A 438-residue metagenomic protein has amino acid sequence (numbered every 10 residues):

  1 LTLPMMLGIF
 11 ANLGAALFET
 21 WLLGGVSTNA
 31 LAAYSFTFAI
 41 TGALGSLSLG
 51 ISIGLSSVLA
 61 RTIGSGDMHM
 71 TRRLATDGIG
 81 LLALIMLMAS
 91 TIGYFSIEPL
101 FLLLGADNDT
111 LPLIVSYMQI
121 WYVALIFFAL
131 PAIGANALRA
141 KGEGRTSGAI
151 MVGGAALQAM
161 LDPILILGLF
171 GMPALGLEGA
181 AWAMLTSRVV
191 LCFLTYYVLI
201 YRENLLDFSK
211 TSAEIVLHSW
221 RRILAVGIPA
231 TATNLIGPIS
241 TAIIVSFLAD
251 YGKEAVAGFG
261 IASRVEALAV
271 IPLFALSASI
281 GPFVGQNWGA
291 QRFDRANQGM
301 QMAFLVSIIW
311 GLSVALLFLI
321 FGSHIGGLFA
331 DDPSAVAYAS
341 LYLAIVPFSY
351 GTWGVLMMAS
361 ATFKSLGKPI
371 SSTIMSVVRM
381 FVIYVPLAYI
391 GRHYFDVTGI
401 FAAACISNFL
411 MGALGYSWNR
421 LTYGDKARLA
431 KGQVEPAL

Functional and structural regions predicted by a protein language model:
L1-E19, I120, P131, G154 (+5 more regions): Transmembrane helical elements of multi-pass membrane transporters/channels
L1-T2, L59-I126, M172-I228, V284-S349 (+1 more regions): Short alpha-helical transmembrane segments in multi-pass integral membrane proteins
L1-W21, G25-V26, A39-G54, V58 (+7 more regions): N-terminal transmembrane alpha-helices
F10, G14-A32, F101-N108, I164-L175 (+4 more regions): Helix-terminus/linker motif at the lipid-water interface of multi-pass membrane proteins
L23-G42, D109-L113, L177-W182, S219-V226 (+4 more regions): Interfacial/gating helices of multi-pass transporter permease domains
L31-T91, F128-G142, T146-S147, V245 (+2 more regions): Small-residue-rich hydrophobic transmembrane alpha-helices
A43-S46, Q158-P163, C192-Y196, L268-I271 (+3 more regions): Hydrophobic transmembrane alpha-helices of multi-pass small-molecule transporters
S52, W121-R139, S147-A155, A180-T195 (+4 more regions): Short runs within selected transmembrane alpha-helices of multi-pass transporters and secretion channels
